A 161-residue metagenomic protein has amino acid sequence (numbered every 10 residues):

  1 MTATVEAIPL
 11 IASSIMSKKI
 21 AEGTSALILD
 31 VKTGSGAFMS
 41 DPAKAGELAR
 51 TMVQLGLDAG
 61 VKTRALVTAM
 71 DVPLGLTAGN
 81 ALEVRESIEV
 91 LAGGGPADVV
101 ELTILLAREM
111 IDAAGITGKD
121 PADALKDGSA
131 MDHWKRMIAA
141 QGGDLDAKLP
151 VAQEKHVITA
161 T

Functional and structural regions predicted by a protein language model:
T2-T161: Well-ordered secondary-structure scaffolds
